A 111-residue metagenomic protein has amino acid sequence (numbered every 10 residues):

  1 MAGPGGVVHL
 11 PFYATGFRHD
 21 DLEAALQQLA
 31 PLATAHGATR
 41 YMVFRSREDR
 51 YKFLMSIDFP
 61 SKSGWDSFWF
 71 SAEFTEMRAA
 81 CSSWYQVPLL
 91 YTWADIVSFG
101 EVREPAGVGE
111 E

Functional and structural regions predicted by a protein language model:
M1-L54, D58-T75, A80, W84-E111: Short S/T/G/P-rich N-terminal loop/turn motif that feeds into the first structured element of a domain
